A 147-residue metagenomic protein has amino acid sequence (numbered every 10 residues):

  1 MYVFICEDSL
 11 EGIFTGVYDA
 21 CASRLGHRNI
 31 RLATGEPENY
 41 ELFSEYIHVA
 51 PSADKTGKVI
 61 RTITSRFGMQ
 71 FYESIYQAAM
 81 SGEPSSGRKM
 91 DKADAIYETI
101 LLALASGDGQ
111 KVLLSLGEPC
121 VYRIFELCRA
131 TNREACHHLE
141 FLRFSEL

Functional and structural regions predicted by a protein language model:
M1-K55: N-terminal ordered "arm"
T34-E36, E41-E146: Charged, alpha-helical interface segments at or near domain boundaries
